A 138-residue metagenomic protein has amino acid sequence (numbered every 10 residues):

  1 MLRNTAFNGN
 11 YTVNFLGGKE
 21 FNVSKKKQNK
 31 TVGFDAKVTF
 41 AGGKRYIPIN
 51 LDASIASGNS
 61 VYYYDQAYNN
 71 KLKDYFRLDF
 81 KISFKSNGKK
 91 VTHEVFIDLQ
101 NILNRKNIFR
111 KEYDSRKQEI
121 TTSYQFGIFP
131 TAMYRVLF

Functional and structural regions predicted by a protein language model:
M1-G43: Gram-negative outer-membrane beta-barrel transporters
M1-N4, D65-N69, K117-T122: Extracellular loop and loop/strand-boundary signature of outer-membrane beta-barrel proteins
G9-K26, F80-G88, V95-N101: Conserved beta-strand->loop/alpha-helix structural units within folded catalytic cores of enzymes with alpha/beta
V32, K37-N59, K73-R77, F84-F138: C-terminal beta-signal and adjacent terminal beta-strands/loops of Gram-negative outer-membrane beta-barrel proteins
